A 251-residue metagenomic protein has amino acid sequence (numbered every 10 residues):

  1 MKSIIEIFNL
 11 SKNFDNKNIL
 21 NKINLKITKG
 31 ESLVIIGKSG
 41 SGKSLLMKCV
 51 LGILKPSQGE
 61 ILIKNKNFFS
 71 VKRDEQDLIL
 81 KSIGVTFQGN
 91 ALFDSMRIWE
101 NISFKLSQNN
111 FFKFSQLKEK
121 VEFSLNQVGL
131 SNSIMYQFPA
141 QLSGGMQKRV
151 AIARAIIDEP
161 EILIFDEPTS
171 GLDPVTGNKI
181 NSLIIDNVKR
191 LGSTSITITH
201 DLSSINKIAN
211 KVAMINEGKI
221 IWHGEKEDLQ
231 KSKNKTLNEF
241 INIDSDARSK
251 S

Functional and structural regions predicted by a protein language model:
L51: Helix-to-loop junction immediately C-terminal to a conserved catalytic motif
S115-S133: Conserved ABC ATPase "signature" region
F138-L142, M146: Conserved ABC ATPase signature
E159: Conserved catalytic motifs of ABC-family nucleotide-binding domains
L163-D166: Catalytic Walker B motif of ABC-type/P-loop ATPase nucleotide-binding domains
P174-T176: Helix N-cap at the start of a conserved alpha-helix in ABC-type nucleotide-binding domains
